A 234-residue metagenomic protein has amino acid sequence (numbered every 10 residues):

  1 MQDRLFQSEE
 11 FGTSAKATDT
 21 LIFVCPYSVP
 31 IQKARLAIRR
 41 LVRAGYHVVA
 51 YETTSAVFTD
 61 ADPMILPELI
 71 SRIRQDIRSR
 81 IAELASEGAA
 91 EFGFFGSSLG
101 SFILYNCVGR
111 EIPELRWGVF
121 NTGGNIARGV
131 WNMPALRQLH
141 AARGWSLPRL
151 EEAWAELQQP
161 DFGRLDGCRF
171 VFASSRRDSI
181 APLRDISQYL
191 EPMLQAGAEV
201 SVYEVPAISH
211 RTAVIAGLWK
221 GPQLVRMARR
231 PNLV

Functional and structural regions predicted by a protein language model:
M1-K16: N-terminal cap/lid segment of alpha/beta-hydrolase-fold proteins
S14-T54: Short, surface-exposed "cap/lid" segments of acyl-processing enzymes
M64-S86: Alpha/beta-hydrolase active-site loop
F95-L104: Gly/Ala-rich beta-loop-alpha elbow adjacent to hydrolase catalytic centers
N106-P148: Hydrolase active-site cap/lid region
V130-A135, H140-I186: The feature captures the conserved acid-bearing segment of alpha/beta-hydrolase catalytic domains
S179-V200: Active-site-adjacent alpha-helix of alpha/beta-hydrolase-fold enzymes
A196-V234: C-terminal catalytic histidine-bearing segment of alpha/beta-hydrolase fold enzymes
